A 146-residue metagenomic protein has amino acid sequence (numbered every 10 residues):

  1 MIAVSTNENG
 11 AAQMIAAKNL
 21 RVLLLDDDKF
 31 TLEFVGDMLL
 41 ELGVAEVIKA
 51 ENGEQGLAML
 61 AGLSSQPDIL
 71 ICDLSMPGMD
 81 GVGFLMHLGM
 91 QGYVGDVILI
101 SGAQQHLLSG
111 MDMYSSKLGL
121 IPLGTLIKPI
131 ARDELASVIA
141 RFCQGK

Functional and structural regions predicted by a protein language model:
M1-L23, F30, G36, I121 (+1 more regions): Non-catalytic signal-transmission and effector/linker regions of two-component phosphorelay proteins
D26, D73: Active-site residues of response regulator receiver
K29-I48: Two-component/phosphorelay signaling modules centered on CheY-like receiver
K49-A58, G81: Helix N-cap/capping motif at the beta->alpha junctions
S64-I71, V97-I98: Active-site beta3 strand of CheY-like receiver
M76: Receiver (REC) domain active-site loop signature in two-component systems and cognate sites in sensor histidine kinases
G83, V94, A103-G124: Alpha4 helix (beta4-alpha4-beta5 surface) of REC/receiver domains from two-component response regulators
K128: A Lys-centered signature of the CheY-like receiver
